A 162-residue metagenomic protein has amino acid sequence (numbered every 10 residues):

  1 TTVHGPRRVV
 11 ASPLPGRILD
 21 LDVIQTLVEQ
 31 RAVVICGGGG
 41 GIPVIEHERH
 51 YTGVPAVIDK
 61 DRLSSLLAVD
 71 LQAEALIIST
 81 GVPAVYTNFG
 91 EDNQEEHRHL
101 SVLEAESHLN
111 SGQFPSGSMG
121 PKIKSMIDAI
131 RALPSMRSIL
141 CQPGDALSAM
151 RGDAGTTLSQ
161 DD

Functional and structural regions predicted by a protein language model:
T1-D162: C-terminal catalytic "cap/lid" subdomain
